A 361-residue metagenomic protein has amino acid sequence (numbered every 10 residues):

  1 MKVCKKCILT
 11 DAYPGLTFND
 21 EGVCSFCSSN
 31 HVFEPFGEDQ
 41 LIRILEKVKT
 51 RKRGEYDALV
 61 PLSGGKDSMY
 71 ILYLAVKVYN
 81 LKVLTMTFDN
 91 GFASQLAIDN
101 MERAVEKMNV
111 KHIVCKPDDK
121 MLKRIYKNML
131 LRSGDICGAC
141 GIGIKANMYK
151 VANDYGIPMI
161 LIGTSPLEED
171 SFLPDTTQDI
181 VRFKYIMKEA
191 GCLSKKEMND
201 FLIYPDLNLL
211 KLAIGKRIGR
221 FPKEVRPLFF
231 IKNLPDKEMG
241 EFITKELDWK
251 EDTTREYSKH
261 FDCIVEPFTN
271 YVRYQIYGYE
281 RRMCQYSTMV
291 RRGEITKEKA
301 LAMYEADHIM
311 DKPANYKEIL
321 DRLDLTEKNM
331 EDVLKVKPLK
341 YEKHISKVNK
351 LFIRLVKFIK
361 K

Functional and structural regions predicted by a protein language model:
M1-A58, K77-K361: Nucleotide-activated chemistry modules centered on ATP-dependent adenylation/adenylyltransferase
A58-D67: Short, glycine-rich nucleotide/cofactor-binding loops
S68-N80: Histidine-anchored nucleotide/phosphate-binding helix
